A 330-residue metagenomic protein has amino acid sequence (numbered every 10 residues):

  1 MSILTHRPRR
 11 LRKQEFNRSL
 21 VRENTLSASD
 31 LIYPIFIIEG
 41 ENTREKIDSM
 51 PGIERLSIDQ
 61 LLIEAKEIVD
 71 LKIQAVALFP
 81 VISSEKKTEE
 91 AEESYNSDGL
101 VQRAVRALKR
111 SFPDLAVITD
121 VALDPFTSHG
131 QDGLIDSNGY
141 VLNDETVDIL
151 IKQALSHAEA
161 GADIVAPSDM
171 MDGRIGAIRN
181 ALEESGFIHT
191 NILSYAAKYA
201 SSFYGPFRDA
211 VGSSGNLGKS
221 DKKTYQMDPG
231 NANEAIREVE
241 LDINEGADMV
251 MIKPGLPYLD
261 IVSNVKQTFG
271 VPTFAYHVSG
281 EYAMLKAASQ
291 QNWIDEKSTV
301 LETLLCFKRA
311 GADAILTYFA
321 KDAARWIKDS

Functional and structural regions predicted by a protein language model:
M1-R22: N-terminal amphipathic/basic leader segments beginning at the initiator methionine
S2-H6, L26-I32, I38-S330: Alpha/beta enzyme core
